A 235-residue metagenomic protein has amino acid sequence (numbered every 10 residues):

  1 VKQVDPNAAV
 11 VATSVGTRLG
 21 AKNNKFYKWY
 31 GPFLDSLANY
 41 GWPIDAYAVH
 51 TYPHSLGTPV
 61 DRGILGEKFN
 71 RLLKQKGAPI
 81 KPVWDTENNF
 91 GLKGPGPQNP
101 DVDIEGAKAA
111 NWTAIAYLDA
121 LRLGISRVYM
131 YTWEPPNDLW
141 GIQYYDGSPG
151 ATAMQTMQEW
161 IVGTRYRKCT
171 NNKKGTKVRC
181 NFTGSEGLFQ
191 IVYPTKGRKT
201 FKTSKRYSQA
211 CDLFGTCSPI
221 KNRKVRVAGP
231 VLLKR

Functional and structural regions predicted by a protein language model:
V1-T113, L123: Noncatalytic carbohydrate-binding groove/subsite architecture in carbohydrate-active enzymes
T51, Q209-C211: Extended non-globular C-terminal regions
E87, T132, V192-P194: Active-site proximal loops enriched in glycine and acidic residues that flank catalytic Cys/His/Asp and coordinate
N89-I161, R165-T176: Aromatic/acidic polysaccharide-binding cleft in carbohydrate-active enzymes
D146, D212-S218, R223: Detector for glycine-centered tight turns/loop "hinges" at secondary-structure junctions
N171-R206, L213-G215, R235: Carbohydrate-binding surface patches
S218-R235: C-terminal beta-strand-rich structural cap/linker in extracellular carbohydrate-active enzymes
